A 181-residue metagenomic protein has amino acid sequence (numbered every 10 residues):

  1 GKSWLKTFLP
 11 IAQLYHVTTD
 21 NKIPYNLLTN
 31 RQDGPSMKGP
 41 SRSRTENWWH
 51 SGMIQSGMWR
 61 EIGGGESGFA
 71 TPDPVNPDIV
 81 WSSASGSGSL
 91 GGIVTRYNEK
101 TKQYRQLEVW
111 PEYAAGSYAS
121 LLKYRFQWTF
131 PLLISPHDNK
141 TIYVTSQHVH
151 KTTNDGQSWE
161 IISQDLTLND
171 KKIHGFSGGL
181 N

Functional and structural regions predicted by a protein language model:
G1-N181: Beta-propeller blade termini and top-face loops
